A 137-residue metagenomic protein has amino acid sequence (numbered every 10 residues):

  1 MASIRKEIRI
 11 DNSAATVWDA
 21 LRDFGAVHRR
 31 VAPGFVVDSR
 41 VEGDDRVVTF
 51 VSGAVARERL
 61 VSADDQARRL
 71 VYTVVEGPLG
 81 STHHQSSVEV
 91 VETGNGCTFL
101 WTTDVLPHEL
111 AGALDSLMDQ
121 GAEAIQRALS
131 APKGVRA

Functional and structural regions predicted by a protein language model:
M1-R40: Hydrophobic ligand-binding cavity/cleft-lining segments
K6-I8, A56-S62, H84-E92: Hydrophobic/aromatic beta-strand elements that line small-molecule binding cavities or substrate pockets in beta-rich
I10-N12, F50, T103-V105: Short beta-strand-to-loop capping motifs
G25-R29, P33-P78, T93, F99 (+2 more regions): Glycine-rich portal/gate segments that line the openings of hydrophobic small-molecule binding cavities
V74-R127, R136-A137: Beta-strand/loop substructures that line and gate deep hydrophobic ligand-binding cavities in soluble
A131: Charged phosphate-binding loop/patch that engages nucleotide di/tri-phosphates or the phosphate backbone of nucleic
